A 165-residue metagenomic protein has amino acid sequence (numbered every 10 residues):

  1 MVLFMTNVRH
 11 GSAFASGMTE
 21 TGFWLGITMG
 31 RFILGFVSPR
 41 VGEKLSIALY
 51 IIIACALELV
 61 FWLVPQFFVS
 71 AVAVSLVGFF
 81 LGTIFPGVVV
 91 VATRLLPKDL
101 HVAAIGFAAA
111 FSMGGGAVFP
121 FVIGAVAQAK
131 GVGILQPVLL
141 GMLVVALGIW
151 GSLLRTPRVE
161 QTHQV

Functional and structural regions predicted by a protein language model:
M1-A15: Short amphipathic helix-loop junctions that connect adjacent transmembrane helices in Major Facilitator Superfamily/SLC
A13-T21, G106: Small-residue hotspots at the loop-to-helix junctions and early N-terminal turns of transmembrane alpha-helices
G30-E43, A127: Helix-to-loop junctions at the C-terminal end of transmembrane segments in multipass secondary transporters
L45-V60: Structural signature of the two symmetry-related core transmembrane helices
L63-A73: Helix-loop junctions at membrane interfaces in 12-TM secondary transporters
T83-P97: Intracellular juxtamembrane helix-capping segments at the cytosolic ends of symmetry-related transmembrane helices
L95-V132: A late C-terminal transmembrane helix in Major Facilitator Superfamily
L140-V165: Multi-pass alpha-helical transporter architecture, strongest for 12-TM Major Facilitator/SLC carriers used
